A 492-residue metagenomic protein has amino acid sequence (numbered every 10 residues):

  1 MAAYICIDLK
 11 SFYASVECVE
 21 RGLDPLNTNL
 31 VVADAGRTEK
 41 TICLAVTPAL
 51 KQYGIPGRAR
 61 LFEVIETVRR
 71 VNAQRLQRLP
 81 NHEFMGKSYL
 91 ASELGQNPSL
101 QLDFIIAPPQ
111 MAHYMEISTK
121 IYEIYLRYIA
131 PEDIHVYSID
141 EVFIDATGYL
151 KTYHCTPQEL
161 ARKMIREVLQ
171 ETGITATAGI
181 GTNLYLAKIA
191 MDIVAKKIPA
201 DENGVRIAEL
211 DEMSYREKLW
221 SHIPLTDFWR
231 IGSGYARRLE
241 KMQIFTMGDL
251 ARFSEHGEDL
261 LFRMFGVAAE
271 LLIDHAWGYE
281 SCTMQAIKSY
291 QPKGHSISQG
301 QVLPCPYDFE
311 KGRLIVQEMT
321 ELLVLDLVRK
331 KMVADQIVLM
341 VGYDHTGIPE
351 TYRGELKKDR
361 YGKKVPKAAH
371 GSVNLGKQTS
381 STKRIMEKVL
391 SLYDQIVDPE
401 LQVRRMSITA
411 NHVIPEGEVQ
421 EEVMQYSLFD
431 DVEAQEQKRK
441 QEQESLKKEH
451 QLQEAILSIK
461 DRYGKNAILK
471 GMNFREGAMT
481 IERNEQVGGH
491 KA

Functional and structural regions predicted by a protein language model:
M1-D274, S281-M284, E436-A492: Gly/Gly-Pro- and Ser/Thr-rich, intrinsically disordered tail segments characteristic of DNA damage-repair and tolerance
V16, G362-A492: Acidic, metal-coordinating catalytic segment for phosphate/diphosphate chemistry, firing primarily on the Nudix
T28, A176, D335-I337, M406 (+1 more regions): Change "...and in nucleic-acid phosphodiester-cleaving endonucleases..." to "...and in nucleic-acid processing enzymes
K40-L44, V205-A208, E350-R353, A368 (+1 more regions): Short, well-ordered strand-loop elements centered on a beta-strand within folded domains, enriched for acidic residues
T182-Y185, D274-W277, V333-H345, Q402-I414 (+1 more regions): A glycine-rich phosphate-binding loop feature that marks nucleotide/adenosyl-phosphate handling sites
I189-A190, P349-Y352, E418-Q420: Short, well-ordered secondary-structure micro-motifs
I207-L210, L225, I297, V373 (+1 more regions): Short clusters of hydrophobic/aromatic residues that line enzyme substrate/ligand-binding pockets
D227, S233-V403, V423: DNA-contacting surface of Y-family translesion DNA polymerases
